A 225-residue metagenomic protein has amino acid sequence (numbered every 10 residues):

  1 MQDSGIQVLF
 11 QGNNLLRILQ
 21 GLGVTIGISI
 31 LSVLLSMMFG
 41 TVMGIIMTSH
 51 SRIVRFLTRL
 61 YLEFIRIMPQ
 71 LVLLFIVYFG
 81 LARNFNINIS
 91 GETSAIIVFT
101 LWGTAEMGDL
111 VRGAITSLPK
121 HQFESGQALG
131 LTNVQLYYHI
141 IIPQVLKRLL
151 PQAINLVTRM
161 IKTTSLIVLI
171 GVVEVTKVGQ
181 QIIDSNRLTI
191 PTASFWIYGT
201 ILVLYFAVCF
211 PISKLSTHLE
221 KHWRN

Functional and structural regions predicted by a protein language model:
M1-N225: Transmembrane alpha-helices and adjacent helix-loop boundaries
